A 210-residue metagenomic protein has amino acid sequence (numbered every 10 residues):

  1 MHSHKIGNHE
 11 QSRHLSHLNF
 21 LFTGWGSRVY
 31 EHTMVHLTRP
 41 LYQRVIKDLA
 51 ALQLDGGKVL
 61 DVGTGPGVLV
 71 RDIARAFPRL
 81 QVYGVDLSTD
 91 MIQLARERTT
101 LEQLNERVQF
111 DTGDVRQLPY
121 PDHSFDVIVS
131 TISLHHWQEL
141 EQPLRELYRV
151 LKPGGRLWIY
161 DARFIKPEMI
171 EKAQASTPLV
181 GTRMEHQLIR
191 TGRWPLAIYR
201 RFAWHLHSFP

Functional and structural regions predicted by a protein language model:
L37-G56: Conserved alpha-helix/loop element of class I SAM-dependent methyltransferases that forms part of the SAM/SAH-binding
P66-F77: Conserved SAM-binding loop of SAM-dependent methyltransferases across substrates and taxa, primarily the Class I
S88-D90: Conserved SAM/SAH-binding beta-strand->alpha-helix loop
A95-R96: Conserved SAM-binding loop
Q103-R116: Conserved SAM-binding strand-loop segment of SAM-dependent methyltransferases
R116-V127: A short acidic, Gly/Pro-enriched loop at the edge of an enzyme's catalytic core that lines a small-molecule cofactor
E141-P153: A short glycine-rich, Lys/Arg-flanked "PGG" loop and its adjoining helix->strand segment in the class I
G155-D161: Conserved beta-strand signature within the Rossmann-like core of class I S-adenosyl-L-methionine
